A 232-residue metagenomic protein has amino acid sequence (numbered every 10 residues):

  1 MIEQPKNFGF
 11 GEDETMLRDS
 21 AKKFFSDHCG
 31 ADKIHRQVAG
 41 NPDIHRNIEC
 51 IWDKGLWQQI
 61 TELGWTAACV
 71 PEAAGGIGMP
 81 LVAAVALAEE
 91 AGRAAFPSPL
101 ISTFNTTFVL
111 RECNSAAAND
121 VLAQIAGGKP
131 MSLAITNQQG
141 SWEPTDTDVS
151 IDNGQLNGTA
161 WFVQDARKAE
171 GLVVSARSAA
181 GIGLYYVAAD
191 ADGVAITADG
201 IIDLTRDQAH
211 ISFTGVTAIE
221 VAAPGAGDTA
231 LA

Functional and structural regions predicted by a protein language model:
M1-L100: Amphipathic, small/basic residue-rich leader segments at the start of a protein or domain
P5-L17, V194-A232: Glycine-rich beta->alpha junctions and the first turn(s) of the following alpha-helix
R36, P97-A116: N-terminal glycine-rich flavin-associated loop
M79-P80, E143-T145, D165-A169: Short glycine/proline-enriched turns and hinge-like loops at secondary-structure junctions
L110-S115, T136, V174-R177, Y186-A189 (+2 more regions): Short beta-strand-to-turn element immediately C-terminal to the catalytic PLP-Schiff-base lysine in fold type I
G127-Q138: A short, Trp-centered hydrophobic/proline-enriched beta-strand micro-motif
E143-N157: Cytochrome P450 C-terminal beta-domain/meander region
T159-A195: A short core secondary-structure module
